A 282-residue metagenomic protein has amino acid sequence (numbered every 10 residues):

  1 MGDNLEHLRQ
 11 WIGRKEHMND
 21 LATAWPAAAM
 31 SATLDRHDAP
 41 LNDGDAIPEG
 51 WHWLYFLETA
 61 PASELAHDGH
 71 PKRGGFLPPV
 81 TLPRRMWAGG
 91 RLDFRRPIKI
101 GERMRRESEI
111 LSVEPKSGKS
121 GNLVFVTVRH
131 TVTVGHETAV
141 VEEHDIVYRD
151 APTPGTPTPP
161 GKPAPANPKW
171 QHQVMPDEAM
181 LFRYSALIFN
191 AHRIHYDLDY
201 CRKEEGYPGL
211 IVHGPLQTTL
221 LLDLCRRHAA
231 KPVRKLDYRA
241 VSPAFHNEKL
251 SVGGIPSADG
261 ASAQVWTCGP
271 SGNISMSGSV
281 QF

Functional and structural regions predicted by a protein language model:
M1-R103: Hydrophobic, proline/glycine-rich low-complexity stretches
G2-A46, P159-Q217, L224-R227: A contiguous, surface-exposed recognition patch within enzymatic or periplasmic domains that forms
G2-E16, W87-P176, A244-N247, S251-F282: HotDog/MaoC-like acyl-thioester-processing domains
W11, W51-L57, V80, R85-W87 (+10 more regions): Bulky hydrophobic/aromatic packing residues
K15, A22, L57-A60, G90 (+8 more regions): Solvent-exposed, flexible loop/coil residues
A27, R106-I110, T218: Short, hydrophobic/amphipathic alpha-helical packing segments that form internal helix faces or helix-helix interfaces
D45, L54, R84-R85, G90-L92 (+7 more regions): Flexible, active-site-adjacent loop/turn segments at secondary-structure boundaries
C201-D259, A263-S279: Catalytic-pocket segment enriched in acidic/His residues
